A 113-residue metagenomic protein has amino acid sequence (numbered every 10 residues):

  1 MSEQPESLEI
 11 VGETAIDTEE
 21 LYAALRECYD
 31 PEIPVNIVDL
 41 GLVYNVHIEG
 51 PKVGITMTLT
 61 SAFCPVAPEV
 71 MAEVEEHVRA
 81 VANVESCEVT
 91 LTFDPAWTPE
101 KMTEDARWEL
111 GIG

Functional and structural regions predicted by a protein language model:
M1-G113: Domain-level signature for proteins that mediate thiol-based redox and metal-cofactor handling
